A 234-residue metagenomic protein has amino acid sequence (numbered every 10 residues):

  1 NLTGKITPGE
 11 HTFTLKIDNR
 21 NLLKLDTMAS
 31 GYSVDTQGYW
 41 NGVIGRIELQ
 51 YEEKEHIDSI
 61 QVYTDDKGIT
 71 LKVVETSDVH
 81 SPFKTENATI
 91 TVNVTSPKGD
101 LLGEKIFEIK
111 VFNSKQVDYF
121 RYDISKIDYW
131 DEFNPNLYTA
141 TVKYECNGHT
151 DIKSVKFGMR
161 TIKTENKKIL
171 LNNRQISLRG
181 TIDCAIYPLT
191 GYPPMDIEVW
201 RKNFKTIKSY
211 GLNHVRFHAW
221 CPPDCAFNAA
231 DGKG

Functional and structural regions predicted by a protein language model:
N1-H218, P223-K233: Secreted/periplasmic carbohydrate-active enzymes, especially glycoside hydrolases
